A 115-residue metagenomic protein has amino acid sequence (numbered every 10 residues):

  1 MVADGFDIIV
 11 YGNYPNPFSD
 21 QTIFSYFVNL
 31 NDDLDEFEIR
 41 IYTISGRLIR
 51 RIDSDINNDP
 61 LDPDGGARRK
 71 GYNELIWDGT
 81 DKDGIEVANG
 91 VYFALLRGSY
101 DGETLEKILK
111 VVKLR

Functional and structural regions predicted by a protein language model:
M1, I85-R115: C-terminal tail/sorting-segment detector
M1-Y14, F18-S45, S54, G102: Glycine-centered coil/turn sites that cap beta-strands in beta-rich domains
E38-R40, W77, L96: Generic short beta-strand
T43, D81, G98-Y100: Surface-exposed loop/turn motifs at beta-strand-loop junctions within extracellular Ig-like and Fibronectin type III
R51, E74-I76, E106-V111: Well-ordered beta-strand positions in beta-sheet-rich domains
R51-D53, G90: Short hydrophobic alpha-helix segments
S54-P60: A short acidic/small-residue loop/turn micro-motif
P60-A88: Signal that preferentially marks extracellular ectodomain short beta-strand elements of beta-sandwich modules
